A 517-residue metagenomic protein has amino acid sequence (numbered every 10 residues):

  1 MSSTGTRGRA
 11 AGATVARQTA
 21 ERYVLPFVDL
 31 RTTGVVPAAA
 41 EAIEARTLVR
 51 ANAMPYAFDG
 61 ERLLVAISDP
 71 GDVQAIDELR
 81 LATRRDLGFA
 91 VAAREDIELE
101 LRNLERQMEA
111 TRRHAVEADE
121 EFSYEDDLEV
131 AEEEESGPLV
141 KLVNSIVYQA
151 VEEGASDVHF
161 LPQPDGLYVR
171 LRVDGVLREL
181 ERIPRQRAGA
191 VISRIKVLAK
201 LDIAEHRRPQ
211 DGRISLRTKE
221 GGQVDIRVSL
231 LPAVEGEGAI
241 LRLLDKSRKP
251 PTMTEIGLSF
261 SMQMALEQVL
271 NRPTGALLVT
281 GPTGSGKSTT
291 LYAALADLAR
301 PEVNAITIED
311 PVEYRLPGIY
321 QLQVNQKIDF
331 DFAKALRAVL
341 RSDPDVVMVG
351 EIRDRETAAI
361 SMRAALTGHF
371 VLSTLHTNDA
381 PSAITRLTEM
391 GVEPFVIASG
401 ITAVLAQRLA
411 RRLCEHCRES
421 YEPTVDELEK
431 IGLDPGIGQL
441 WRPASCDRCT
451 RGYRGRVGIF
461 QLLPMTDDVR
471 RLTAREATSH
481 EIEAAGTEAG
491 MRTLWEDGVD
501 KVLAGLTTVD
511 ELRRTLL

Functional and structural regions predicted by a protein language model:
S2-R85, Q210-L231: Polyanionic, low-complexity intrinsically disordered segments
S2-V24, V116-E117, G166-R187: N-terminal short leaders/motifs
V15, A75-L79, E100, V191 (+2 more regions): Hydrophobic side chains in well-ordered alpha-helices
P26, R46, R85-D86, D202 (+2 more regions): Secondary-structure boundary/capping positions in well-ordered alpha/beta enzyme cores
D29-T32, A39, R94-S145, E153: Charged, low-hydrophobicity low-complexity segments
G34-V36, A93, T515-L517: Short linear loop/turn motifs
L64-A110, G257-Q268: Short glycine/Trp-rich loop-beta-loop segment that forms part of the substrate-binding cleft
E134-Q149, E153-L517: Short, flexible helix-loop junctions that flank or precede catalytic/ligand sites
